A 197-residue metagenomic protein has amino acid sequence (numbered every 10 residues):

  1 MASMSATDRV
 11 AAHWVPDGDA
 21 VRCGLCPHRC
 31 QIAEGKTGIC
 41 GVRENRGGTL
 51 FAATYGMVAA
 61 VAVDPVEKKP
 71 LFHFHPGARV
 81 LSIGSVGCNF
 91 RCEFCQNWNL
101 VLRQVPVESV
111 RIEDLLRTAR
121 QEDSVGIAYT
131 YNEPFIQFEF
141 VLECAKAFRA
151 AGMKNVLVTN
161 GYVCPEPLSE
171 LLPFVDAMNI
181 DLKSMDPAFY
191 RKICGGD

Functional and structural regions predicted by a protein language model:
M1-A78: Flexible, acidic/Gly-rich N-terminal and inter-domain linker regions that tether and position cofactor-handling modules
K36, C88, D186: A generic "binding-loop/recognition-motif" signal
N45-M178: Conserved Radical SAM active-site core
R103, D186-K192: A short acidic, helix-capping loop that chelates divalent metal ions and anchors anionic groups
K183: Cell-envelope and extracellular/periplasmic
C194-D197: Glycine-rich S-adenosyl-L-methionine
